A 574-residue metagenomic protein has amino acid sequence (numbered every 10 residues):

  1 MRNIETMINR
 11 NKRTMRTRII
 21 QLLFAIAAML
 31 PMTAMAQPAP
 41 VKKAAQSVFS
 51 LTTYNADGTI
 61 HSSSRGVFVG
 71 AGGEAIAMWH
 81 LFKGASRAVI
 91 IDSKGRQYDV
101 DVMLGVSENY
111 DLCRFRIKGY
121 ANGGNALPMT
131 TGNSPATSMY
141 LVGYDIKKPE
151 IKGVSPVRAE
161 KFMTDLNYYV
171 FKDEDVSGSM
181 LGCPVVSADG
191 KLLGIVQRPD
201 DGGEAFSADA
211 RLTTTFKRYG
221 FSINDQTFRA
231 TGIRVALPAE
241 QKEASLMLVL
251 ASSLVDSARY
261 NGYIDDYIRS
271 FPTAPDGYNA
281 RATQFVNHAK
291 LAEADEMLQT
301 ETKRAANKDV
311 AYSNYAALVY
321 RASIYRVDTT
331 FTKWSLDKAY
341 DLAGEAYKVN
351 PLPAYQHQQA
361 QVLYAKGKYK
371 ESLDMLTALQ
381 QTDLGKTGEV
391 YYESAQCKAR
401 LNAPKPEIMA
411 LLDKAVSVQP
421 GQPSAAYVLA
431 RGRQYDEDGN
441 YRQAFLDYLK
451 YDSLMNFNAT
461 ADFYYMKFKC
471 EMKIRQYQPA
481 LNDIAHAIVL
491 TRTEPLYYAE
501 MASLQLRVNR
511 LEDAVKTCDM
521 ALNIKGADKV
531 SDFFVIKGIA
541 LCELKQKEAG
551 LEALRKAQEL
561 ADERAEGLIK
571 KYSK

Functional and structural regions predicted by a protein language model:
Q37, Y54-M78, Q97-D99, G182-P184: A conserved glycine-rich beta-strand in the N-terminal activation segment of trypsin-fold
Q37-P40, N122-L181, V196-S207, I223 (+1 more regions): Flexible, gly/ser-rich surface segments that form the specificity/activation loops bordering the active-site cleft
P38-V41, G123, I195-R259, Y263-D265: C-terminal cap/linker of serine protease catalytic domains
G70-V142, K147-I151, Y168: Conserved active-site neighborhood of the chymotrypsin/trypsin-like protease fold
D276, V310, L352-A354, G388-E389 (+5 more regions): Start-of-helix register in tetratricopeptide repeats
N287, R321-A322, A365, R400-L401 (+4 more regions): Register position in tetratricopeptide repeats
